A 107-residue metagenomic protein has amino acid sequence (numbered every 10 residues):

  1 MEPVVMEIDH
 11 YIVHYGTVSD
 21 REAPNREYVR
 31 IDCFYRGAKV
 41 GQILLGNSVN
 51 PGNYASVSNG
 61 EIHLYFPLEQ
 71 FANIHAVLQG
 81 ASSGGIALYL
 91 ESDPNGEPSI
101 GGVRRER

Functional and structural regions predicted by a protein language model:
M1-D9, G60-L64, R107: Short linear motifs at secondary-structure transitions and domain/linker junctions
M1-L45: OB-fold ssDNA-binding interfaces and closely related basic DNA-contact patches used across DNA replication/repair
M6, G16, V29, G41 (+4 more regions): Residue-level marker of intrinsically disordered, low-complexity segments enriched for small/polar residues
D20, G41, L45, N50 (+2 more regions): Intrinsically disordered, low-complexity, compositionally biased regions/tails
F34-A38, S48, E91-D93, E106: Generic structural motif
A38-H75: Acidic, aromatic-enriched beta-alpha/helix-loop junctions
Y65-R107: Short, compact, well-ordered microdomains
